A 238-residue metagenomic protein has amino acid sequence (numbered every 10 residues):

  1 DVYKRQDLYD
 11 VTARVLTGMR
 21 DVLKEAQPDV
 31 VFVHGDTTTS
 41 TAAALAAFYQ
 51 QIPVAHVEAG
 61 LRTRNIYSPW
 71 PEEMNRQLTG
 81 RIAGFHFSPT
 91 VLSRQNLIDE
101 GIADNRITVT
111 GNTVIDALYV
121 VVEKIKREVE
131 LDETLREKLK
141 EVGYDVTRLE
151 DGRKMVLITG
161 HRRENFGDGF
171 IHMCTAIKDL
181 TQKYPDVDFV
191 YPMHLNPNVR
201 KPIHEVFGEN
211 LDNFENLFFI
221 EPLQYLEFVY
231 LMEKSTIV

Functional and structural regions predicted by a protein language model:
V2-Y3: Short, small-residue-biased leader/transition segments that mark boundaries at the very start of proteins
M19-L23, L231-E233: Short alpha-helical donor nucleotide-sugar binding micro-motif in glycosyltransferases
D29, F214-F218, E233-V238: Acidic donor-binding loop of glycosyltransferase active sites
F32-Q50: An aromatic- and histidine-rich active-site surface loop
H56-W70, I82-G84: A short, histidine- and acid-enriched strand-loop-helix "catalytic/donor-clamping" loop that lines the nucleotide-sugar
I82-D168: A nucleotide-sugar donor-handling region in carbohydrate enzymes
I203-P222: Nucleotide-activated donor-binding/catalytic signature segment of Leloir-type glycosyltransferases, i.e., the conserved
Q224-S235: Short acidic alpha-helix that forms the nucleotide-activated donor recognition element in Leloir-type transferases
